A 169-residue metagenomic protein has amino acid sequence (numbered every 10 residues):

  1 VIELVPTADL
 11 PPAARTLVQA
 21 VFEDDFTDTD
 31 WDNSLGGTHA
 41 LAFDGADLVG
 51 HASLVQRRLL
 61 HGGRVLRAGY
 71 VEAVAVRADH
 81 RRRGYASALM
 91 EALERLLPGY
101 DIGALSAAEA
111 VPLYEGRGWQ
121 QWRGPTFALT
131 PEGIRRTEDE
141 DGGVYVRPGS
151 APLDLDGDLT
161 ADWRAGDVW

Functional and structural regions predicted by a protein language model:
V1-V49, Y70, D141-V144, A151-W169: Short amphipathic alpha-helix that is part of the acyltransferase structural core
V18-F22, L89-G99: Alpha-helix C-terminal capping segments
F43-A73: Conserved donor-binding loop and adjoining core beta-sheet/short helix segment in diverse acyl/aminoacyl transferases
L54-Q56, S87-L93, R123-E132: Short acidic (Asp/Glu) patches
R57-L59, D79, A110: Short coil/turn motifs at secondary-structure junctions
V71, V76, R82-R95: Conserved acetyl-CoA-binding loop-helix of GNAT-fold acetyltransferases
R83, S87, G133-Y145: Accessory recognition modules or surfaces
G99-G103, A107-R136: Conserved active-site alpha-helix within GNAT-family acetyltransferase domains
